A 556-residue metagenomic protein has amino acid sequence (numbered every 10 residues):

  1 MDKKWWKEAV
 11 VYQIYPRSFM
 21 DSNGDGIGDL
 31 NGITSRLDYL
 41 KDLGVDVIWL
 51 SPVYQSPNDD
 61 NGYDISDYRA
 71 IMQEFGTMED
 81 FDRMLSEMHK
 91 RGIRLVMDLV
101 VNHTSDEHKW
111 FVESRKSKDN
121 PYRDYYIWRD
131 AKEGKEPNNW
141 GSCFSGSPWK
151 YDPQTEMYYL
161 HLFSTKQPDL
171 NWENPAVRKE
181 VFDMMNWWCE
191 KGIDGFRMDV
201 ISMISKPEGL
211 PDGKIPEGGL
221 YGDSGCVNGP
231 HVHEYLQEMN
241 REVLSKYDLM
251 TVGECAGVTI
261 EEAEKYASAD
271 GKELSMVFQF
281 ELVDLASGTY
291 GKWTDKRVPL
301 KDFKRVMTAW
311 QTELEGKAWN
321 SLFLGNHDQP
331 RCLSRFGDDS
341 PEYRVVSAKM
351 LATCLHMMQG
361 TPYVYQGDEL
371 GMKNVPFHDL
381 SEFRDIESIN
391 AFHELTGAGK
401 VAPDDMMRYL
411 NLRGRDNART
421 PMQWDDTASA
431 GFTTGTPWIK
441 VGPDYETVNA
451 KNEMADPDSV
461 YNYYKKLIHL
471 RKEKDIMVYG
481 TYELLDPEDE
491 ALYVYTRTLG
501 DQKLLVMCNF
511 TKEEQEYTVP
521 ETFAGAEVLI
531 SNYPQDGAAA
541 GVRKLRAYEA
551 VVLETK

Functional and structural regions predicted by a protein language model:
M1-K556: Active-site and adjacent substrate-binding regions of carbohydrate-active enzymes
